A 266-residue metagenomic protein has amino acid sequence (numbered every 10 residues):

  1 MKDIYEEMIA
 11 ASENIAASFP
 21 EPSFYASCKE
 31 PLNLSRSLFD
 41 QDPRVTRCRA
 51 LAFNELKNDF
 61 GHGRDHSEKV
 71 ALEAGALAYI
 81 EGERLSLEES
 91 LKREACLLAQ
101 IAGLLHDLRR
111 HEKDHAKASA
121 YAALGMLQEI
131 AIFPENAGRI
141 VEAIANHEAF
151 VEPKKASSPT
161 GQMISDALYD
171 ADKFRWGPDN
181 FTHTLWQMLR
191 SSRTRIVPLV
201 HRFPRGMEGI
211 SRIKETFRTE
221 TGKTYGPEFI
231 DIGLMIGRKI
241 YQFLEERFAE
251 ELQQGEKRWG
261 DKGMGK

Functional and structural regions predicted by a protein language model:
M1-R36, L56-R93, L105, I132 (+1 more regions): Divalent metal-dependent phosphate-bond-processing catalytic cores, especially two-metal-ion Mg2+/Mn2+ enzymes that act
D40-P43, L91: Short, flexible segments with low predicted structural confidence
D42-A50, C96: Active-site-adjacent bridging/hinge elements
C48-E55, I101-A102: Short glycine/proline-rich turn/loop motifs
V70, K92-H115, S119, I140-A149: His-Asp-centered metal-binding catalytic motifs of divalent-metal-dependent phosphohydrolases/nucleases
V70-L77, H115-I130: An active-site-proximal "capping" alpha-helix that borders the catalytic cofactor pocket
A120-P159, M163: Glycine- and acidic-residue-rich phosphate-binding/metal-coordinating active-site segment common to enzymes that handle
